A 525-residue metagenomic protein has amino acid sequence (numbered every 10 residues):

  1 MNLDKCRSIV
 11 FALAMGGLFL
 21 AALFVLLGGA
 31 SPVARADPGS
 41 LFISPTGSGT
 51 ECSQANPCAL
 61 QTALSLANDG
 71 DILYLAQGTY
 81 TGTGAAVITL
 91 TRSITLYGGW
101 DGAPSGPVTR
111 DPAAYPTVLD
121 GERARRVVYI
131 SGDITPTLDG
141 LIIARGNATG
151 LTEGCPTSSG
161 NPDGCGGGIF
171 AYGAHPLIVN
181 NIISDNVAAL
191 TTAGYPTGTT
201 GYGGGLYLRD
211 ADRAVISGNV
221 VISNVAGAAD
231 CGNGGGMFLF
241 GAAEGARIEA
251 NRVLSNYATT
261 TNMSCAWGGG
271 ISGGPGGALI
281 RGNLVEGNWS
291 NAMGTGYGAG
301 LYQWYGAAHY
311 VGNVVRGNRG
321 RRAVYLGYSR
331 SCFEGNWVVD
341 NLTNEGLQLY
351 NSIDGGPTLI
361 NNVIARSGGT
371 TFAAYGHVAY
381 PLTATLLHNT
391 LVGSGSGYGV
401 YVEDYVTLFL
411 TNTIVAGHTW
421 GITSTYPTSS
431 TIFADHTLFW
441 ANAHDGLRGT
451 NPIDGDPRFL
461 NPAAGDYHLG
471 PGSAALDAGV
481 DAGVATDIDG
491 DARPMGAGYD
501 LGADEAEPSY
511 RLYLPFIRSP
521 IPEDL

Functional and structural regions predicted by a protein language model:
M1-P38: Sec-dependent, cleavable N-terminal signal peptides
S44-T81, A86-V87, V127, D489 (+1 more regions): Acidic Gly/Asp/Thr-rich repetitive segments characteristic of extracellular carbohydrate-active and adhesion proteins
T46-T50, D71, Q77-T81, G99-G106 (+5 more regions): Acidic glycine-/aspartate-rich tracts in secreted/extracellular proteins
Q61, S65-D69, T81-T95, A103-G140 (+8 more regions): Extracellular beta-strand-rich solenoid/capping regions of secreted or surface-exposed proteins that bind or remodel
T83-T95, S105-P112, L177, L208 (+7 more regions): Predominantly extracellular beta-rich ligand-binding scaffolds that present long acidic/polar faces for carbohydrate
A124-S131, T135, T450-E505: C-terminal accessory segments
D133-A266, R281, W289-M293: Right-handed parallel beta-helix
P515: Conserved functional hotspot residues at active sites or interaction interfaces
